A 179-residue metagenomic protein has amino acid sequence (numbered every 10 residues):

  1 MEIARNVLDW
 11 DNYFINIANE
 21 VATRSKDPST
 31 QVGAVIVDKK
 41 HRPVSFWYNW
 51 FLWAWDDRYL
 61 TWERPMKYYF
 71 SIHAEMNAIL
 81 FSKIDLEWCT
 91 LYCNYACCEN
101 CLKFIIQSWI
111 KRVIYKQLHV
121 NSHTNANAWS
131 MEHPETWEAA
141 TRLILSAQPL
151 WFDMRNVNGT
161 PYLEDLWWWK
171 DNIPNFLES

Functional and structural regions predicted by a protein language model:
M1-S179: Zinc-dependent deaminase catalytic domain
